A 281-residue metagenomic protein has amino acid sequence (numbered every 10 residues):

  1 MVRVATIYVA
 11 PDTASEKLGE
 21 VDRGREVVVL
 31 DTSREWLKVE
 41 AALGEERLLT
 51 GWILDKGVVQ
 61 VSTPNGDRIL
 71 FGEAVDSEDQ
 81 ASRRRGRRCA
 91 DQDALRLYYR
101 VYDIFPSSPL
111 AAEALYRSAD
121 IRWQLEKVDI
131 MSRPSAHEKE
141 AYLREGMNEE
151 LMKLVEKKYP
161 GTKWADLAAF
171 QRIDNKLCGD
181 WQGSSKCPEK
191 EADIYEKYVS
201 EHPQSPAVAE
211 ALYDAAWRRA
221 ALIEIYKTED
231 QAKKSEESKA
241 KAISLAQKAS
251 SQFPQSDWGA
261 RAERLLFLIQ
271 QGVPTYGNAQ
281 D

Functional and structural regions predicted by a protein language model:
M1-R34, D76-R85: Beta-loop motif signature
P11, E16, E40-R85, I104 (+2 more regions): Boundary regions of SH3-family modules and the immediately adjacent low-complexity/disordered segments in eukaryotic
A14-S15, R88, V101-E113, V128 (+7 more regions): Short solvent-exposed coil/turn linkers within tandem alpha-helical repeat scaffolds
G24, L37-A42: SH3/SH3-like beta-barrel fold
P64-R83, P109-P134, G161-D180, P206-K227 (+1 more regions): Amphipathic alpha-helical repeat scaffolds of TPR domains
D79-Q92, Q124-K153, C178-D193, A221-S250: Short coil/linker segments at helix-helix boundaries
L95, Y102, S118, L125 (+11 more regions): Heptad-repeat amphipathic alpha-helical coiled-coil interaction surface used for oligomerization/assembly
K186-E191, S235-D281: Terminal, low-structured helical/coil segments at or just beyond the last alpha-helical repeat
